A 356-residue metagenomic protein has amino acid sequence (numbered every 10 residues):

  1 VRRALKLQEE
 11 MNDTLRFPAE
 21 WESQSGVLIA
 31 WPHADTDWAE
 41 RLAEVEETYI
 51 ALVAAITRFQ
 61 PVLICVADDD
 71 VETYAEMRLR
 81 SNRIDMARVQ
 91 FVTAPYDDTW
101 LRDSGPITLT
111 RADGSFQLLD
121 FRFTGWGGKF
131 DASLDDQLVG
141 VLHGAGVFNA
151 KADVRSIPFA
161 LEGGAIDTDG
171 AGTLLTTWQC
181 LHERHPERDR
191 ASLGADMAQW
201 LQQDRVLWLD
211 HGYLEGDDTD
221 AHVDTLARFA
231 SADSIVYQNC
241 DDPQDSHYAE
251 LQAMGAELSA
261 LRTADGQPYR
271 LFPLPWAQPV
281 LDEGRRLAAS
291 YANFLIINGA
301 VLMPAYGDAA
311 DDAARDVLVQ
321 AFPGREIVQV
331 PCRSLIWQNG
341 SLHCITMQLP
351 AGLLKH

Functional and structural regions predicted by a protein language model:
L5-H356: The feature marks the mature, well-folded catalytic cores of soluble enzymes
